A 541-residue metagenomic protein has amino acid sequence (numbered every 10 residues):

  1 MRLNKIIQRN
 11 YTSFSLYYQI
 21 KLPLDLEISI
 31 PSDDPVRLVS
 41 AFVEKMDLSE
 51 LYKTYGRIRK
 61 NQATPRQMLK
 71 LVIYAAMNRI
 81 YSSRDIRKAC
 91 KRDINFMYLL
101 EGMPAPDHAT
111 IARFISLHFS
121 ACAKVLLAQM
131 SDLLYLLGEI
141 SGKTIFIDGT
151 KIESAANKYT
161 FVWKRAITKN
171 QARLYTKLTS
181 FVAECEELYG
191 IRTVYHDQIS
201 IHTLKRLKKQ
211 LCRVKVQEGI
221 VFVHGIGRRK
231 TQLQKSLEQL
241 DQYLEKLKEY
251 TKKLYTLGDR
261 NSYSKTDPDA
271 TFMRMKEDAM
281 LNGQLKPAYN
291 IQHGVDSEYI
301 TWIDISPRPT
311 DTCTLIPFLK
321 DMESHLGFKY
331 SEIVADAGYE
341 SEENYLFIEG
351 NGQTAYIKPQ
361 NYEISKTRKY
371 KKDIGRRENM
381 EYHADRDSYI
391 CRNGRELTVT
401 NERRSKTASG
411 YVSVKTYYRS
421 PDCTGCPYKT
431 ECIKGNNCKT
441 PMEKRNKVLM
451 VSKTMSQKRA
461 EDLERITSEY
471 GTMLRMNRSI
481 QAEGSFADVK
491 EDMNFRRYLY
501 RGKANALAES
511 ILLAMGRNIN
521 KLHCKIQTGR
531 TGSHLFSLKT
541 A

Functional and structural regions predicted by a protein language model:
M1-R37: Hydrophobic alpha-helical membrane-insertion signals
R2, S13, V72, R79-R92 (+1 more regions): Anion-binding and metal-coordination hotspots
I7-N10, Y55-R59, Y470-M473: A ubiquitous short alpha-helical element
P31-I73: Basic, short loop/linker segments at the boundary and entry of helix-turn-helix/winged-helix-like folds
E44-Y52, Y74-I80, R92-L99: Short helix-loop boundary/capping segments at the starts of domains
I58, Y98-M103, D132: Catalytic micro-motifs at enzyme active sites that drive phosphoryl/nucleotidyl and oxygen chemistry
